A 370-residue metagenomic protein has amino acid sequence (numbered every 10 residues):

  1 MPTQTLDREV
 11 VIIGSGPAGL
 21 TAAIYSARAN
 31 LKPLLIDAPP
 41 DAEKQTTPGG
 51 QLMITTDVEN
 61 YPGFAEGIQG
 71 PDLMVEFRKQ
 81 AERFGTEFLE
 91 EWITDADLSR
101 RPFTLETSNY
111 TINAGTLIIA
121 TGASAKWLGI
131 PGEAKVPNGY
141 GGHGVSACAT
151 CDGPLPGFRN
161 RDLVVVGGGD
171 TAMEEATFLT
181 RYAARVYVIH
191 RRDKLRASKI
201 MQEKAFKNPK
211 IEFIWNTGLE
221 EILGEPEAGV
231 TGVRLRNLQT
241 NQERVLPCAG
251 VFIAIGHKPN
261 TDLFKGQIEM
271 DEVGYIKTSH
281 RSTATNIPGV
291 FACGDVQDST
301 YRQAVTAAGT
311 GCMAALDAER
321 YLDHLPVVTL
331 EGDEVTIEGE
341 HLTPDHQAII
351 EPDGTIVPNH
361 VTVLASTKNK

Functional and structural regions predicted by a protein language model:
M1-I13, R28-A29, L34-K44, I54 (+4 more regions): FAD-binding core/adjacent interface of flavoenzyme oxidoreductases
P2, R8-F84, M173-K199, D271 (+2 more regions): Beta1-alpha1 glycine-rich phosphate/pyrophosphate-binding loop at the start of Rossmann-like nucleotide-binding domains
D7, A134-G157, A254-Y301, T306 (+2 more regions): FAD-site-proximal beta/loop scaffold in flavoenzymes
G16-P17, A123-A125, D170-T171, D298: Residue-level detector of alpha-helix initiation sites
T21, W127-L128, E174, R196 (+3 more regions): Glycine/Thr-rich phosphate-binding loops of Rossmann-like dinucleotide-binding domains
A23-I24, G129-E133, A176-F178, I200-M201 (+2 more regions): Short amphipathic alpha-helical segments
A81-R100, T104-L105, I112-N113, T180-H280 (+3 more regions): A Rossmann-like FAD-binding core segment of flavoenzymes
